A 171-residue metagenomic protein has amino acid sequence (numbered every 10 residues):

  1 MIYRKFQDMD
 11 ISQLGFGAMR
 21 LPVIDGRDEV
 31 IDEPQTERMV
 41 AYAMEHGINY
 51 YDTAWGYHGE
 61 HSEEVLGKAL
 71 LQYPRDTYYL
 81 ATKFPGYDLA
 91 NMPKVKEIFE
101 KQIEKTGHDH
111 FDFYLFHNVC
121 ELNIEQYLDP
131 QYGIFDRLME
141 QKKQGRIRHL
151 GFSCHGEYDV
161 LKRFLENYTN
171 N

Functional and structural regions predicted by a protein language model:
M1-Y78, R137, K143: N-terminal binding-site loop/beta-alpha segment at the start of enzyme catalytic domains that lines or forms
S12-G17, Y51-T53, Y78-T82, F111-F116 (+2 more regions): Hydrophobic faces of well-ordered beta-strands that scaffold small-molecule active sites in alpha/beta enzyme cores
R20-P34, K83-P93, N123-Y127: Active-site mouth loops of central-metabolism enzymes
Y57, Y73-M92, F116-C120: Structural motif corresponding to the early beta-alpha repeats
L89-N171: Glycine/proline-rich, positively charged, aromatic-decorated active-site loop/lid region on the catalytic face
